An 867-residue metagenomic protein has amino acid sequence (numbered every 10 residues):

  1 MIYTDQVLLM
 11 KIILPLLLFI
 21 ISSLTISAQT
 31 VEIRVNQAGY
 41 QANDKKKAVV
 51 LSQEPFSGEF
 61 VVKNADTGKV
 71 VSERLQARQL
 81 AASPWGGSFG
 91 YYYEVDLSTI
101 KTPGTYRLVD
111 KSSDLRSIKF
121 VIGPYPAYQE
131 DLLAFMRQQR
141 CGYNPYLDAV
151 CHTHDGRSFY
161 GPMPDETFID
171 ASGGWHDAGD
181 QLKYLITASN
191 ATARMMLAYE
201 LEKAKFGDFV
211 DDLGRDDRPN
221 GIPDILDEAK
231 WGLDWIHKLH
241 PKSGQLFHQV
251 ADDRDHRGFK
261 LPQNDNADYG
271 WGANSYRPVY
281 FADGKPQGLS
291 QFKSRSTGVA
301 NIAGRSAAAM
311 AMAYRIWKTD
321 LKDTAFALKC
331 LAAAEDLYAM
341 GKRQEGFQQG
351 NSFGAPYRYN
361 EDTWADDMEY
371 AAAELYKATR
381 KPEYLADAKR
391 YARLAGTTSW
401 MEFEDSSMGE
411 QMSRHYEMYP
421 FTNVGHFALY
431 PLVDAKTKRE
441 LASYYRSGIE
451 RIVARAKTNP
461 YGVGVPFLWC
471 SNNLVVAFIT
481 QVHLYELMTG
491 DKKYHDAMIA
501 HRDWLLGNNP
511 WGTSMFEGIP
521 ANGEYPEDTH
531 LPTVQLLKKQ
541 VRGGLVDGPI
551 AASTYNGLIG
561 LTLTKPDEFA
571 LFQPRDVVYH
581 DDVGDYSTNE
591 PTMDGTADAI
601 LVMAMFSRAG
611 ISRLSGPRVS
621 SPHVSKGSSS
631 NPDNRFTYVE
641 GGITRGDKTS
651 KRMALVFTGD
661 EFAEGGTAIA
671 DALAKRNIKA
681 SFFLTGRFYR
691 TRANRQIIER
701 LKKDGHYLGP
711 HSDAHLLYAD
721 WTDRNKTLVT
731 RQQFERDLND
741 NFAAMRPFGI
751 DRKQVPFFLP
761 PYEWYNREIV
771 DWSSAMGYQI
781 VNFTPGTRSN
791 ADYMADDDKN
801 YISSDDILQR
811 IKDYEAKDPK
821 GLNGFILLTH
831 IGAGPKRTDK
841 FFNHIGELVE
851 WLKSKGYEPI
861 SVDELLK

Functional and structural regions predicted by a protein language model:
M1-T30: Bacterial Sec-dependent N-terminal signal peptides
A38-D114, A134-A193, L197-A198, P219-I222 (+7 more regions): Aromatic (Trp/Tyr) and acidic
K45-E73, R78-S88, A327, G346 (+2 more regions): N-terminal carbohydrate-binding/catalytic regions of secreted carbohydrate-active enzymes
L115-I122: Edge beta-strands of extracellular beta-sandwich domains
L185-T187, T192-Y199, I236-K238, F247-H248 (+11 more regions): Structural recognition of the beta-strand scaffold that forms the well-ordered cores of secreted hydrolase catalytic
Y359-T363, A378-T379, T398, G659-E664 (+4 more regions): Acidic-and-aromatic substrate-binding clefts and catalytic sites of carbohydrate-active enzymes
V619-V656, F662-T667, K675, D805-Q809 (+2 more regions): N-terminal pre-catalytic segment of deacetylase/amide-hydrolase enzymes
R652, A674-I802, K820-A833: Metal-dependent polysaccharide deacetylase catalytic core of the NodB/CE4 family, i.e., the active-site-bearing domain
